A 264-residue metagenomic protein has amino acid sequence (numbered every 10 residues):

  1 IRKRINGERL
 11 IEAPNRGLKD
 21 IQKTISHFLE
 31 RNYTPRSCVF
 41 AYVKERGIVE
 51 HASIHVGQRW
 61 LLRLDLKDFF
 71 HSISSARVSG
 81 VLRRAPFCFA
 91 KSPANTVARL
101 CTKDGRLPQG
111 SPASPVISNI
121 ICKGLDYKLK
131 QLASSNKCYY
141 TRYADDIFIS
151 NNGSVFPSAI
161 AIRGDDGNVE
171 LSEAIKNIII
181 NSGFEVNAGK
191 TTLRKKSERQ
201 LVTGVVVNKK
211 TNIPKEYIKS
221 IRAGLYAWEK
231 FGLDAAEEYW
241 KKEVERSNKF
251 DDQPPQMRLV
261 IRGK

Functional and structural regions predicted by a protein language model:
I1-R2, L10-L64, F69-S92, A98-S111 (+3 more regions): Right-hand nucleic-acid polymerase module
S114: Active-site-proximal polar cores
Y139-Y143: Short beta-strand
